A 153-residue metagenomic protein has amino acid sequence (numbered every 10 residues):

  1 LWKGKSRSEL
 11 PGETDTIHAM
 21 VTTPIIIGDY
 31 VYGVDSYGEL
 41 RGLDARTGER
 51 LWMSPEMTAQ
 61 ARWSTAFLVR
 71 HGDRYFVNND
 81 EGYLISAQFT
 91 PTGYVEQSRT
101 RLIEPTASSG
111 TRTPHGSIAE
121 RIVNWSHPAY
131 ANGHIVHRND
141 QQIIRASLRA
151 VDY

Functional and structural regions predicted by a protein language model:
L1-Y153: Noncatalytic, solvent-exposed loop/strand surfaces of beta-propeller-type extracellular/periplasmic domains
